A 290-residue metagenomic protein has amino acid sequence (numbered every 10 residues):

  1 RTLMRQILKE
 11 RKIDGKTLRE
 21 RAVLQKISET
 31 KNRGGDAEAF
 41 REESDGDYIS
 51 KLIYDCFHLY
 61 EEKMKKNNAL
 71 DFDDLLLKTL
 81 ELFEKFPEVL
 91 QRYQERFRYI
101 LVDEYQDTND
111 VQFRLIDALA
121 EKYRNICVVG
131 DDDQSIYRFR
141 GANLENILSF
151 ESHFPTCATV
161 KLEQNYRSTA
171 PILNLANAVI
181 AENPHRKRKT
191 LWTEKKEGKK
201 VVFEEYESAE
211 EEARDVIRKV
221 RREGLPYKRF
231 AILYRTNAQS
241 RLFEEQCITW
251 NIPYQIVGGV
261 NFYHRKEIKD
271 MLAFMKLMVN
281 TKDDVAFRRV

Functional and structural regions predicted by a protein language model:
R1-D74, F97, T159-K161, N165-Y166 (+1 more regions): ATP-hydrolysis module of ASCE/P-loop NTPase motor domains, specifically the Walker B Asp-Glu catalytic pair
T2, Q91, Y137, L148 (+4 more regions): Alpha-helical elements of the RecA-like P-loop NTPase motor core of helicases
M4, I27, D71, D103 (+4 more regions): Residue-level signature of catalytic and energy-coupling elements of molecular machines, predominantly ATP/GTP-dependent
G15, K31-E38, R124, V179-K189: Proline-centered turn/helix-capping motifs that create local helix->coil transitions or kinks
G46-S149, K161-S168: Conserved helicase NTPase motor core
P155-A158, E163-P253, K276-N280: Helicase P-loop NTPase motor core
Y234-N237, I256-K266: Conserved helicase motor
I248-I252, H264-V290: Conserved short internal alpha-helix adjacent to the catalytic or cofactor-binding core of large enzyme scaffolds
